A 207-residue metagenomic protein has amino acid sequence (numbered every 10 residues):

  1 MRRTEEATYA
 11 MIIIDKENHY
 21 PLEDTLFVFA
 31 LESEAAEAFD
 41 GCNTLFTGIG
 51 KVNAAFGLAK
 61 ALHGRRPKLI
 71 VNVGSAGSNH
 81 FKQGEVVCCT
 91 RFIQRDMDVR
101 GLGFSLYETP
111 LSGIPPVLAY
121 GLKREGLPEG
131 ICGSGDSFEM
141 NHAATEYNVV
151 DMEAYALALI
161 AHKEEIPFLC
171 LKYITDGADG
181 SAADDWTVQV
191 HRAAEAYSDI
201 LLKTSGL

Functional and structural regions predicted by a protein language model:
M1-I13: N-terminal amphipathic/basic-hydrophobic helices that include classical n-h-c signal peptides and signal-anchor
R2-R3, P21, N148: Exposed, low-complexity/repetitive linear segments and helix-based recognition motifs, biased toward charged/polar
M11-H19, E32-E37: Long, non-catalytic terminal segments
E17-Y20, N141-A143: A short acidic-Thr-Gly-centered motif at the start of a beta-strand
Y20-P21, L171: Short cationic/low-complexity microdomains
L22-L26: Extreme N-terminal starter segment of soluble prokaryotic enzymes
F27-V28, V71: Structural motif
S33-L207: Glycine-rich phosphate- or other oxyanion-binding loops that anchor nucleotides, phosphorylated ligands
